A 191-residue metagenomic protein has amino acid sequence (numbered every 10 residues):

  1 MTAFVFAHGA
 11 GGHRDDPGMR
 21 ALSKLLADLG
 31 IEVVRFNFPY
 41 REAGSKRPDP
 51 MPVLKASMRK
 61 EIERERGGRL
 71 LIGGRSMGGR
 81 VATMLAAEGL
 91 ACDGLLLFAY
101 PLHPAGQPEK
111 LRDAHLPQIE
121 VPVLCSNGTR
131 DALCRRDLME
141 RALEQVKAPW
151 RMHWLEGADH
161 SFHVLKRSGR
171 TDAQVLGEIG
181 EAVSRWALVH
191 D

Functional and structural regions predicted by a protein language model:
M1-L70, F162-D172: Serine-hydrolase catalytic machinery in alpha/beta-hydrolase-like enzymes
I72-G74, F98: Short beta-strand immediately N-terminal to the catalytic nucleophile in serine-hydrolase-like folds
G74-G78, A82: Gly/Ala-rich beta-loop-alpha elbow adjacent to hydrolase catalytic centers
A91-H103: A conserved short beta-strand
I119-E120, C125-N127, D131: Short beta-strand/loop motif that positions the catalytic acidic residue of the alpha/beta-hydrolase fold
T129-C134, H160-S161: Acidic catalytic loop of the alpha/beta-hydrolase fold
Q145-H163: Catalytic histidine neighborhood in serine/cysteine hydrolases with alpha/beta-hydrolase-type architecture
K166-D191: Catalytic active-site module of serine/aspartate enzymes centered on a nucleophile-bearing elbow/loop
